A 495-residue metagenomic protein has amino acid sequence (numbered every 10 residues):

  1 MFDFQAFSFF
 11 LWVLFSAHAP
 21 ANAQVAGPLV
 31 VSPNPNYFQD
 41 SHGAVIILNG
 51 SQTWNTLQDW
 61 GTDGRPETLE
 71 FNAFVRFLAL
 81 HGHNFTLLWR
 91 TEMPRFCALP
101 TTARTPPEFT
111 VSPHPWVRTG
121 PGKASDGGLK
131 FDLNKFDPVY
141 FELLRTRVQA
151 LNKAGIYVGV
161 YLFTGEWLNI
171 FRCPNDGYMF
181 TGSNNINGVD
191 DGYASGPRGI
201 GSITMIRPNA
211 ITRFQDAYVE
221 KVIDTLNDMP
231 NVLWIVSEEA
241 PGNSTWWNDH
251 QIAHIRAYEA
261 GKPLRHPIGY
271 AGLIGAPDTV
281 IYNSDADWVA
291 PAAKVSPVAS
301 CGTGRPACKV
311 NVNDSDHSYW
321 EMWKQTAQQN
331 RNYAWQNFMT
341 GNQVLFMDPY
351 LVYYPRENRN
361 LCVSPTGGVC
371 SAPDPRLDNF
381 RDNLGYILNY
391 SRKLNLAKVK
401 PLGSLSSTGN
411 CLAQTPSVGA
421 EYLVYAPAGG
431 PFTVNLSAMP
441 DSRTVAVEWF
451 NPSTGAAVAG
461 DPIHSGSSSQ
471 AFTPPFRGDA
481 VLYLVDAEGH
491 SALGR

Functional and structural regions predicted by a protein language model:
Q5-A17: Bacterial N-terminal signal peptides
A21-A23: Boundary at the C-terminal end of the N-terminal hydrophobic targeting segment
G27-V31, G302: Carboxylate-rich, divalent-cation-coordinating active-site regions
V30-N36, S442-T444: A short, compositionally biased
P33-T279, N283: Active-site mouth of glycoside hydrolases
Y258-E259, P267, V280-C362: Catalytic-core region of carbohydrate-active enzymes that cleave or remodel glycosidic bonds
G272-A276, A293-P297, P452-T454: Short, polar loop motifs at secondary-structure junctions
W320, T326, N330-P462, A471-R495: Aromatic- and carboxylate-lined catalytic core of secreted/periplasmic carbohydrate-active enzymes
